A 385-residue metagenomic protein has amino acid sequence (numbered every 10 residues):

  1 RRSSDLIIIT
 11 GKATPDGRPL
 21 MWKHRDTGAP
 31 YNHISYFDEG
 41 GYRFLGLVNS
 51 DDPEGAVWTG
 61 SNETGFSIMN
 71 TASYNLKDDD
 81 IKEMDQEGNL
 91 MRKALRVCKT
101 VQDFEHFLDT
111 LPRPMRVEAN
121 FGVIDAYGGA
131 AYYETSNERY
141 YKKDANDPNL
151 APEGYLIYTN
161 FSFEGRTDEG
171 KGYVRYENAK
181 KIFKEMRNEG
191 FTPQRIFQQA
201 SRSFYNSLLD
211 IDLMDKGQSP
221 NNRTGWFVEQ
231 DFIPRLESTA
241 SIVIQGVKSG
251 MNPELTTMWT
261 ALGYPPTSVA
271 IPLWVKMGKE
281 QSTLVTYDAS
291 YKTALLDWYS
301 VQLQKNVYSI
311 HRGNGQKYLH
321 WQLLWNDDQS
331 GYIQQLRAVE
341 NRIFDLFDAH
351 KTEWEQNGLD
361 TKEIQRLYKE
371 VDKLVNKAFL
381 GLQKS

Functional and structural regions predicted by a protein language model:
R1-S3: Short, small-residue-biased leader/transition segments that mark boundaries at the very start of proteins
D5-L6, T10-R96, D125-S385: C-terminal, well-structured catalytic/ligand-binding subdomain of enzymes
G88-A119, I124: Intrinsically disordered, low-complexity linker/loop segments enriched in Gly/Pro and charged/polar residues
